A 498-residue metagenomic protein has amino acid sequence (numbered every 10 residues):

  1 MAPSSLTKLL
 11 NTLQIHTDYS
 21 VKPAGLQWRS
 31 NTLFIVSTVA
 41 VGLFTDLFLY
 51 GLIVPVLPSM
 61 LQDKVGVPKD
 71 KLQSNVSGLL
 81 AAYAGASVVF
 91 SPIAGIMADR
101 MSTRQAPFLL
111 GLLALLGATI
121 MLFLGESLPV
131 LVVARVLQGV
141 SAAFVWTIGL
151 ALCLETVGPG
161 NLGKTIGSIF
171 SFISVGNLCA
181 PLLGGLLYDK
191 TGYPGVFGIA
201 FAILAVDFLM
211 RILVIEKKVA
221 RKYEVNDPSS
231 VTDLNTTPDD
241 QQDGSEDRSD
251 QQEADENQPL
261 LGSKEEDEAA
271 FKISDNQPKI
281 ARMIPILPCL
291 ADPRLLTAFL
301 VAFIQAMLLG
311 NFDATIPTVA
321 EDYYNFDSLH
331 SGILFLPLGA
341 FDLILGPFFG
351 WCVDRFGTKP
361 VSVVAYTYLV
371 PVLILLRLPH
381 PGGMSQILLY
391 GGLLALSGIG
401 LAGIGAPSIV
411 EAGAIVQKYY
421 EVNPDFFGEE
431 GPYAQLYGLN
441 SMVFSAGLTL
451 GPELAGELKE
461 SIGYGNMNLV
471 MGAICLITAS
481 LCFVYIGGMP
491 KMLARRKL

Functional and structural regions predicted by a protein language model:
L13-N31, V225-A298: Juxtamembrane intracellular "pre-TM" segments in multi-pass secondary transporters
V54, P293-L336: Extracytoplasmic gate region of multi-pass secondary transporters
G78-G95, L336-F348: Central cavity-lining transmembrane alpha-helices of secondary-active solute carriers, predominantly the Major
V89-G125, P129: Conserved MFS/SLC helix-loop-helix module at the cytosolic interface between two early adjacent transmembrane helices
S102, L124-P129, G158, N325 (+2 more regions): Helix-breaking motifs and short loop linkers at transmembrane-helix boundaries and internal kinks in secondary membrane
A106-I120, P360-L375: Structural signature of the two symmetry-related core transmembrane helices
V136-I173: Cytoplasmic helix-loop-helix junction between adjacent transmembrane helices in 12-TM secondary transporters
F144-V157, G403-P424: Intracellular juxtamembrane helix-capping segments at the cytosolic ends of symmetry-related transmembrane helices
